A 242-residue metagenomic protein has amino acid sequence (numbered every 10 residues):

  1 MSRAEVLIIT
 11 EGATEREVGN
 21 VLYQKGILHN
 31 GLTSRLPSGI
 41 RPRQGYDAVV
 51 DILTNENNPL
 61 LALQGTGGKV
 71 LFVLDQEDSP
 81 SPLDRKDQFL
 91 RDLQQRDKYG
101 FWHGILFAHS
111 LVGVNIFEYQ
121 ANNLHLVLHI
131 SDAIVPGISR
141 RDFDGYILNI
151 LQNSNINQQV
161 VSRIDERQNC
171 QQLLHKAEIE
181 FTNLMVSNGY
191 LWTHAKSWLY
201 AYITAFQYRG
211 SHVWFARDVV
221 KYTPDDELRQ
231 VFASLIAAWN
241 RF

Functional and structural regions predicted by a protein language model:
M1-P42: Short, extreme N-terminal leader segments that mark the start of a protein/domain
R3, Q24-S34, T54-F242: C-terminal accessory helical subdomains adjacent to catalytic cores in phosphodiester- and nucleotide-handling enzymes
P42-V50: Conserved helicase/translocase motor-coupling segment
